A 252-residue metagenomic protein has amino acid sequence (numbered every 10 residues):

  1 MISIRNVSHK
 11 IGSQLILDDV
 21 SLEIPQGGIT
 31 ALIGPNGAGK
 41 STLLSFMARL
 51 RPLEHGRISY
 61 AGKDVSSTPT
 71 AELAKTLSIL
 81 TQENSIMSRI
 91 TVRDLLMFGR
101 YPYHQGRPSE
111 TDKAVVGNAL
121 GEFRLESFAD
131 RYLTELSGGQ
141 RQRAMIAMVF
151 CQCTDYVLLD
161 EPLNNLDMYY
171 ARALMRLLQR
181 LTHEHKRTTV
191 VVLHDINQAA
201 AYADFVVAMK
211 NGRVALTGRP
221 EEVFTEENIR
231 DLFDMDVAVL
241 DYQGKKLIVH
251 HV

Functional and structural regions predicted by a protein language model:
I33-P35: The feature captures the beta-strand-to-loop junction immediately N-terminal to the Walker
A48: Helix-to-loop junction immediately C-terminal to a conserved catalytic motif
G56-D64, L73: Conserved ABC transporter NBD signature motif
M97, E110-F128, C153, L158: Conserved ABC ATPase "signature" region
Y132-L136, Q140: Conserved ABC ATPase signature
F233-V252: ABC ATPase nucleotide-binding domains
